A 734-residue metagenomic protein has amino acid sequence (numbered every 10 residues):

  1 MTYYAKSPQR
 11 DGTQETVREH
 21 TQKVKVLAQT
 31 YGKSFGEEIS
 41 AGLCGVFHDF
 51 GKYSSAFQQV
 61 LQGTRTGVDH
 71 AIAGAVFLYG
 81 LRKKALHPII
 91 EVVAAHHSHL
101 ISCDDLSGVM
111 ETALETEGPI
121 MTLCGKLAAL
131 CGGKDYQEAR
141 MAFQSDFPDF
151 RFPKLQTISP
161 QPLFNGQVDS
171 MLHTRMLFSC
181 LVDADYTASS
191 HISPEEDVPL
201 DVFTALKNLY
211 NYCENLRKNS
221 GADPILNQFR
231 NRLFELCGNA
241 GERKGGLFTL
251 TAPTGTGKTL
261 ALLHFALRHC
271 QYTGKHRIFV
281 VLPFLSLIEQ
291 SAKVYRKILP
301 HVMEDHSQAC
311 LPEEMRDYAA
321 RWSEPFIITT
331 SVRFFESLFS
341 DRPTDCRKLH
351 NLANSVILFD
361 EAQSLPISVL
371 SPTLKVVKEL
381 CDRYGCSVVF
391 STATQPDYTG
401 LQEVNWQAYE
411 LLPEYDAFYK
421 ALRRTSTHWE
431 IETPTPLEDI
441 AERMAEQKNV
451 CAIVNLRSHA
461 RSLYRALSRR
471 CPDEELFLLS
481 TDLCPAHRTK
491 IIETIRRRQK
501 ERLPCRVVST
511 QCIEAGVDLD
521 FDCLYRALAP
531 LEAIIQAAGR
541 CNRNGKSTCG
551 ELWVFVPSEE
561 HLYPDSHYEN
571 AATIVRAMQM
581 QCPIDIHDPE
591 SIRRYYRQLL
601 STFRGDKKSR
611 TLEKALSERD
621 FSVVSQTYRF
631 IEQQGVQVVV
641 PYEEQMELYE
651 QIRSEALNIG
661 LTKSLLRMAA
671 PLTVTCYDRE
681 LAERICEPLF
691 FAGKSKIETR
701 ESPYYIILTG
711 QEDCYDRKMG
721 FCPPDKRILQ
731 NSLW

Functional and structural regions predicted by a protein language model:
M1-D11, V17-Y212: Accessory nucleic-acid engagement/destabilization modules that flank
K6-D11, L285, E304-M315, N455-S458 (+2 more regions): Conserved helicase motor
I89, C381, E438-Q447, I453 (+7 more regions): C-terminal helicase lobe and adjacent C-terminal extensions/tails of nucleic-acid helicase motors
K244-A266: Walker A/P-loop
A261, K275-I298: Conserved Walker A/P-loop ATP-binding site and its immediately adjacent core in helicase/helicase-like ATPase domains
P300-F339: Inter-Walker segment of RecA-like/P-loop motor cores
V332-F334, D345-L380: SF2 helicase catalytic motif II
A393-A445: Interdomain hinge/linker at the junction between the two RecA-like core domains of SF2 helicases
